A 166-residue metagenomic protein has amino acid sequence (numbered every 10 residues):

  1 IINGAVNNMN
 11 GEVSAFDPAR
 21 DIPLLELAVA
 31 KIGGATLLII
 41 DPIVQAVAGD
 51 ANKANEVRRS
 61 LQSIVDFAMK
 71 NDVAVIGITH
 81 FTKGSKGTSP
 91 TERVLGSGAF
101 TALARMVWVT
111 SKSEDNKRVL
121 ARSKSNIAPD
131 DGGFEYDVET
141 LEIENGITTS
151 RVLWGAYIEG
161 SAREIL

Functional and structural regions predicted by a protein language model:
I1-A51, R59, L141, A156-R163: Conserved inter-motif catalytic segment of the P-loop NTP-binding fold
L37-I39, N55-S150: Phosphate-binding/switch region of NTP-binding enzymes
R122-I127, W154-A162: Secondary-structure transition/turn motif
